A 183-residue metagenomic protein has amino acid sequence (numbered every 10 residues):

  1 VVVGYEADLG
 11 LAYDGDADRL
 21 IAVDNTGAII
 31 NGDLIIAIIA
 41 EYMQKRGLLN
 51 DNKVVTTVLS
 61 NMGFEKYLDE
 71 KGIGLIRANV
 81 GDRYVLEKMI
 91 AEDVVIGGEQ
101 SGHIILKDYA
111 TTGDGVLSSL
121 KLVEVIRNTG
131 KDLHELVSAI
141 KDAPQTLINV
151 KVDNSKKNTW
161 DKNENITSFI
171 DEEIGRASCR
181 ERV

Functional and structural regions predicted by a protein language model:
V1, G32-L34, V95-S101: Short, structured secondary-structure boundary patches
V1-V23: N-terminal small/polar loop signature for handling phosphorylated ligands or for N-terminal nucleophile
L9, R46-R182: Phosphate-binding and adjacent anionic-ligand microenvironments
Y13-G15, I29-L34, A110-G113: Short glycine/threonine-rich catalytic loop with a Thr-x-Gly-x-Asp
D16, A40, E99: Active-site glycine-centered loops adjacent to acidic/histidine catalytic or metal-binding residues that shape
D18-A37, F64-E65: Short Gly/Thr/Asp-enriched flexible loops that form oxyanion-binding sites at enzyme active sites
A28-D51, N79-G81: Short, acidic/small-residue loops that bind anionic groups at enzyme active sites
